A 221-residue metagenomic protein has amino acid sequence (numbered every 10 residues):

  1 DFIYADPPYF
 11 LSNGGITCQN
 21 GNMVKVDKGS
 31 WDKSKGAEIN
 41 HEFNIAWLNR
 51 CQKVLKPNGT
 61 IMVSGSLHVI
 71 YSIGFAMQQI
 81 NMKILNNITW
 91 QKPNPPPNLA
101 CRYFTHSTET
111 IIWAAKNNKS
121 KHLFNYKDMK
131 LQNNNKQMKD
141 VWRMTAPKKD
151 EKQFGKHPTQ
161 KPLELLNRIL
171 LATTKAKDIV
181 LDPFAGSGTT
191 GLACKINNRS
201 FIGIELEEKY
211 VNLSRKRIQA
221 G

Functional and structural regions predicted by a protein language model:
D1-L213: Core catalytic lobe of class I
R215-G221: Short, conserved SAM-binding/catalytic segment of Class I S-adenosyl-L-methionine-dependent methyltransferases
